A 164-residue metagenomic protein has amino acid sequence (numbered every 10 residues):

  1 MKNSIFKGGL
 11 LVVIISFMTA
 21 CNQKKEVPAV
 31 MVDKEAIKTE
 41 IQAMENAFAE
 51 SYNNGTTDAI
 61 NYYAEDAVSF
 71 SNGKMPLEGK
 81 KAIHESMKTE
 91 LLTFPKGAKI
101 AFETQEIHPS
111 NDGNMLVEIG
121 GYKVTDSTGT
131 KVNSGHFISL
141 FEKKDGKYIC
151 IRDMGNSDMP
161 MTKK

Functional and structural regions predicted by a protein language model:
M1-V32: Bacterial Sec-dependent N-terminal signal peptides
C21-Y62, T162-K164: Short, low-complexity N-terminal intrinsically disordered segments enriched in polar/charged residues
K25-E26, S134-M161: Short beta-strand edge/turn micro-motifs at domain boundaries
F48, A59-I60, A67, G79 (+3 more regions): Hydrophobic pocket/interface hotspot
Y63, S110-D112, K144: Structural motif
A67-E78, L91-G97: A short gly/proline-enriched turn/hairpin at secondary-structure junctions
K88-S127: Surface-exposed, charged secondary-structure patches
G129-K131: Solvent-exposed, non-transmembrane alpha-helical starts
